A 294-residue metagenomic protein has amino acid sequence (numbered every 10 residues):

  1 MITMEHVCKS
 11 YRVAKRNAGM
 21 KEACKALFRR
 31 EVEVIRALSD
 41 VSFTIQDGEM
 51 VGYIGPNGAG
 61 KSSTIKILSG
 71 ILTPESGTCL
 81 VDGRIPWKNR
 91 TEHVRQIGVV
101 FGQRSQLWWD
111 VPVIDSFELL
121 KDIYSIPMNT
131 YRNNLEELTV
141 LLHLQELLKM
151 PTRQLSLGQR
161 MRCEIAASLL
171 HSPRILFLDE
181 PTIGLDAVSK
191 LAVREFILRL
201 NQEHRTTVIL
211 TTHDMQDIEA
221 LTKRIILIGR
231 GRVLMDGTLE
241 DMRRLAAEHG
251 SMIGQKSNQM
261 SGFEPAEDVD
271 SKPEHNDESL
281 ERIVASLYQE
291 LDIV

Functional and structural regions predicted by a protein language model:
G19-A26, E118, D122, T130-L147: Conserved ABC ATPase "signature" region
P151-L155: Conserved ABC ATPase signature
S172: Conserved catalytic motifs of ABC-family nucleotide-binding domains
L176-D179: Catalytic Walker B motif of ABC-type/P-loop ATPase nucleotide-binding domains
L191-H204: Helical segment within the ABC ATPase nucleotide-binding domain
D236-G237: ABC ATPase "signature
